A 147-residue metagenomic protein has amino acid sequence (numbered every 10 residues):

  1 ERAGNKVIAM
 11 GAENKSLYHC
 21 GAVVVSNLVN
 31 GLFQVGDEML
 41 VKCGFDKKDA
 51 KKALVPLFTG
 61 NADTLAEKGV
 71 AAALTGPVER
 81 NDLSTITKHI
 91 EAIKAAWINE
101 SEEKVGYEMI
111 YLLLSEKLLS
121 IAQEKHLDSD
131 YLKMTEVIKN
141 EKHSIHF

Functional and structural regions predicted by a protein language model:
E1-E67, W97-S101, S129, K133-T135: Internal alpha-helical scaffold of NAD(P)-dependent oxidoreductase catalytic cores
K51-F147: NAD(P)-dependent Rossmann-like dehydrogenase/reductase catalytic/cofactor-binding core
